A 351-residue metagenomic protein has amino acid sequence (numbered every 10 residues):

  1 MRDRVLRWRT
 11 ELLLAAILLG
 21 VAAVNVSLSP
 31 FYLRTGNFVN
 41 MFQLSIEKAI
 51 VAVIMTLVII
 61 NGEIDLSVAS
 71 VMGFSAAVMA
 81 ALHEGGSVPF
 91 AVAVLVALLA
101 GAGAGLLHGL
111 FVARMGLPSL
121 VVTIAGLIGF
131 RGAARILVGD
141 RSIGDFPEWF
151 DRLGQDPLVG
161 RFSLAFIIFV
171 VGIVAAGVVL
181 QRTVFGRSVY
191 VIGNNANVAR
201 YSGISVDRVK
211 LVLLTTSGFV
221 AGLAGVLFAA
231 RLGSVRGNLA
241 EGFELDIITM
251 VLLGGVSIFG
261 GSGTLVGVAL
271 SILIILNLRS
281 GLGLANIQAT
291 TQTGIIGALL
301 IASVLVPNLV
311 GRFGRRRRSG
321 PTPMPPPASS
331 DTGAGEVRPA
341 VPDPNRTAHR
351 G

Functional and structural regions predicted by a protein language model:
M1-A23, S27, Y201-R208, S280-G351: Cytosolic-side transmembrane-helix boundaries in multi-pass membrane proteins
R2-L6, N61-I64, G85, A102-G144 (+4 more regions): Short loop segments and helix-boundary regions at transmembrane helix junctions of multi-pass inner-membrane proteins
I17-L33, N61, A134-V138, G177-V184 (+1 more regions): Structural signal for alpha-helical transmembrane segments and their membrane-water exit/capping regions in multi-pass
L19-G86, F111-L117, V251, G255-V266 (+1 more regions): Single transmembrane alpha-helix segments in multi-pass membrane proteins
S45-I54, S70, F74, L106 (+5 more regions): Hydrophobic alpha-helical segments embedded in the membrane of multi-pass proteins
V88-A97, A102-H108, V112, G160-V235: Helix-loop-helix "hairpin" substructures at the membrane interface of multi-pass membrane proteins
M115, S119-R182, V209-V212, R231-A240 (+3 more regions): Transmembrane helix-bundle core of multi-pass membrane transporters and related energy-transducing complexes
T215, A221, R231-G297: Transmembrane alpha-helical segments in multi-pass inner-membrane proteins
